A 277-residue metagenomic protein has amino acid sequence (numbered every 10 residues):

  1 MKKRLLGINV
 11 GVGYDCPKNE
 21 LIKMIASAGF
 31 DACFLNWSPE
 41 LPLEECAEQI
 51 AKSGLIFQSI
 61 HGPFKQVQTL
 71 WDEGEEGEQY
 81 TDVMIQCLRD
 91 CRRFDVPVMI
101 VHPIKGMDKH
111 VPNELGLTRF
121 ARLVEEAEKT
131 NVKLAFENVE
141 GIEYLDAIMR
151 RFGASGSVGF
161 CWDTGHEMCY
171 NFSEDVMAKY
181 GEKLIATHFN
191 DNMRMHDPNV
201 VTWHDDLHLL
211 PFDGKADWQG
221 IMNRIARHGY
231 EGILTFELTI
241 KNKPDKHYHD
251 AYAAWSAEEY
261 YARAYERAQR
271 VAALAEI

Functional and structural regions predicted by a protein language model:
M1-Q86, R92, G159, E182 (+1 more regions): N-terminal pre-domain/capping segments
K3-G7, A32-F34, I56-S59, P97-I100 (+4 more regions): Structural preference for beta-strand elements that scaffold enzyme active sites
G11-K18, A32-E45, V67-L70, E78 (+5 more regions): Acidic-and-aromatic substrate-binding clefts and catalytic sites of carbohydrate-active enzymes
C16, I60, A121-K215: Acidic/histidine-rich catalytic cores of soluble enzymes
I25, C33, I50, C91 (+6 more regions): Conserved, mostly hydrophobic/aromatic
Q49-K65, L117-T130, A216-Q219: Alpha-helix-loop-beta-strand connector modules within alpha/beta enzyme cores
P63-D82, K105-L115, N199-L209, P244-W255: Surface-exposed, active-site-proximal loop segments in enzymatic domains
W71-F160: Active-site acidic/histidine proton-transfer and metal-coordination neighborhood in alpha/beta enzyme cores
